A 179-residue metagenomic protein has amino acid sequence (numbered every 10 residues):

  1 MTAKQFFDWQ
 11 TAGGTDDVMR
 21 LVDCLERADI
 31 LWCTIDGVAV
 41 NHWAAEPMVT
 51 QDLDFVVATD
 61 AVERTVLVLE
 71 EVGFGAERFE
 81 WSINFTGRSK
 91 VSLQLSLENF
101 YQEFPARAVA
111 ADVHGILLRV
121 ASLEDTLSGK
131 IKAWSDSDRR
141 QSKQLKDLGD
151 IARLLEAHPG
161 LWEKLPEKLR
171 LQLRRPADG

Functional and structural regions predicted by a protein language model:
M1-G179: Compositionally biased terminal segments of proteins
